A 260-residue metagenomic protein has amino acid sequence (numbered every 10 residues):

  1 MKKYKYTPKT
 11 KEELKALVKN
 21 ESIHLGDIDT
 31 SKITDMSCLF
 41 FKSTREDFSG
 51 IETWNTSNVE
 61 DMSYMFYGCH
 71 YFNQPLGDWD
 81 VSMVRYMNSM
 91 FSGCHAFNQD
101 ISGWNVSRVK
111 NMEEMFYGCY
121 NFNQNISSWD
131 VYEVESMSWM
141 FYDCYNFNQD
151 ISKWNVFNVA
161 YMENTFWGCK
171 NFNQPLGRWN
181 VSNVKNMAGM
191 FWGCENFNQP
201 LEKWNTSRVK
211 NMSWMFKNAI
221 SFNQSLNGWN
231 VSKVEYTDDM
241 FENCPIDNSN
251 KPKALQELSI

Functional and structural regions predicted by a protein language model:
M1-I260: Negatively charged
